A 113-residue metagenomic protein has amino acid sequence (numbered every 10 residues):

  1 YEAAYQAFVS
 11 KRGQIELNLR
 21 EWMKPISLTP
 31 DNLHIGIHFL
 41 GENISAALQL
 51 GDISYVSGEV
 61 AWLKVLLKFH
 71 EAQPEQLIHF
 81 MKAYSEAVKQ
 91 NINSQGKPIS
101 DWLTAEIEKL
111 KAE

Functional and structural regions predicted by a protein language model:
Y1-K82, E86-E113: Core of compact, soluble alpha-helical bundle domains
